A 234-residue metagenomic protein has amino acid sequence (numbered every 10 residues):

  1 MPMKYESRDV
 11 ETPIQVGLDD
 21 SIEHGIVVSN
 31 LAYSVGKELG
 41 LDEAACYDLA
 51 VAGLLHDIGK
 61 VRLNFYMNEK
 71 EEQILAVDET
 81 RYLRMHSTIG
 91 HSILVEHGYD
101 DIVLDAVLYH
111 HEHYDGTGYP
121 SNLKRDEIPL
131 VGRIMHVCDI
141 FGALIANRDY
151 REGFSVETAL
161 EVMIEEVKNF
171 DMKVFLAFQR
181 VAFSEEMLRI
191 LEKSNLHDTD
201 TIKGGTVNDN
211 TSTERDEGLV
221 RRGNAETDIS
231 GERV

Functional and structural regions predicted by a protein language model:
P2-V234: Histidine- and acidic-residue-rich, metal-dependent catalytic cores
